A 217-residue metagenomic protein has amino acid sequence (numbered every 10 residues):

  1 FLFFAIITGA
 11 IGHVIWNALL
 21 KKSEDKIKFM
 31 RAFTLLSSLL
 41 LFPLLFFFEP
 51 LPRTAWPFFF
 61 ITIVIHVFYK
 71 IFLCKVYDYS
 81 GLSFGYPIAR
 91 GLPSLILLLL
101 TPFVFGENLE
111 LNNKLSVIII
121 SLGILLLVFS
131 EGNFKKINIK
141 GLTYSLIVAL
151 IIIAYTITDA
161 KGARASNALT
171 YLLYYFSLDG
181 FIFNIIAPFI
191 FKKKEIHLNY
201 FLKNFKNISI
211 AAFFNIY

Functional and structural regions predicted by a protein language model:
F1-V64, K70-L82, F129-Y144, S177-I216: Membrane-interface interhelical linkers
A10, T34-S38, R90-L95, V117-I120 (+2 more regions): Residue-level recognition of pore/gate-forming positions within transmembrane alpha-helices of multi-pass
D25-K28, G81-L82, F105-L109, N167-A168: A helix-boundary/kink motif common to multi-pass secondary transporters, especially Major Facilitator Superfamily
F29-M30, G85, Y171-L172: Juxtamembrane helix-start motifs in multi-pass secondary transporters
S38-L41, L98-P102, N112-E131: Hydrophobic transmembrane alpha-helices of multi-pass small-molecule transport proteins
F58-I65, E107-S121, N167-G180: Alpha-helical transmembrane segments
K140-T170: Selected transmembrane alpha-helices and immediately adjacent juxtamembrane segments of polytopic inner-membrane
